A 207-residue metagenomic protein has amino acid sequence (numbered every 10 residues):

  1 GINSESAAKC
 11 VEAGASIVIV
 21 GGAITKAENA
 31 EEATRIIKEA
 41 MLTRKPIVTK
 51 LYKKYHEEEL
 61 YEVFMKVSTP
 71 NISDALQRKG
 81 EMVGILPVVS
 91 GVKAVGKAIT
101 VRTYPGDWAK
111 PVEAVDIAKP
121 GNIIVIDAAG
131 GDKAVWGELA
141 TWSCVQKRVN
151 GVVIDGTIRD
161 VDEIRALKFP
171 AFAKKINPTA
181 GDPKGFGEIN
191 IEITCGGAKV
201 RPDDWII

Functional and structural regions predicted by a protein language model:
G1-E5: Glycine-rich beta-to-alpha transition loops that act as phosphate-gripper elements at the mouths of alpha/beta enzyme
A7-A8, T34, A140-T141, D203: Generic hydrophobic/aromatic pocket-lining and core-packing "Φ" positions
C10, G21, L76, C144 (+1 more regions): Buried hydrophobic positions in well-ordered alpha/beta secondary-structure cores of metabolic enzymes
V11-G14, G22-K50: C-terminal helical cap(s) of enzyme catalytic domains, especially alpha/beta-barrels
E12-I17, K168-P170: Glycine-enriched alpha-helix->loop->beta-strand junction motifs that scaffold or abut catalytic
S16, G22-T25, P202-I207: A hydrophobic, small-residue-rich beta->alpha segment in the mid-to-C-terminal subdomain of diverse proteins
V18-I19, V153: Conserved beta-strand positions in the central sheet of alpha/beta enzyme cores
K54-P202: Feature captures the catalytic cores and cofactor-binding loops of soluble hydro-lyases/lyases that act on carboxylate
